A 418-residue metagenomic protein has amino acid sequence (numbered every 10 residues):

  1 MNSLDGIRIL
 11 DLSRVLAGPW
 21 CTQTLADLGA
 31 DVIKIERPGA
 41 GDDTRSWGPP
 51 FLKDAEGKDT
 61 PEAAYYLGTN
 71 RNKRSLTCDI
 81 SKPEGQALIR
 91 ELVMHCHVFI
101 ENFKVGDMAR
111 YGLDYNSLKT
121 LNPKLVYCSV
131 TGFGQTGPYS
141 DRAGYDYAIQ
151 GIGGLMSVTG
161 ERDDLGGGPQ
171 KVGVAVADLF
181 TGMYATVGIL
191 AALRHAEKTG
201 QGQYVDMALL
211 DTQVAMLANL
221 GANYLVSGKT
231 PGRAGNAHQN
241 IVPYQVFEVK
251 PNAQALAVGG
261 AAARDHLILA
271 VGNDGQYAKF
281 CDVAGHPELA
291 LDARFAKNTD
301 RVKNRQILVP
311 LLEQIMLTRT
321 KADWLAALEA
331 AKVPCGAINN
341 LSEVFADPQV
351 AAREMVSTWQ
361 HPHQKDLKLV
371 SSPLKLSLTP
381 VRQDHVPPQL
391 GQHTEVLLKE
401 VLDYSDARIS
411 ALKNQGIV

Functional and structural regions predicted by a protein language model:
M1-G188, A192-K198, Q389, E395-V418: N-terminal helix-loop segment corresponding to the beta1-alpha1 unit of nucleotide/adenylate-binding folds
V32-I35, E329-E343, Y404-I409: Short, well-structured beta-strand/strand-turn elements
G57-K58, Y66, P231-Q239, Q245-V246 (+4 more regions): Short Gly/Pro-enriched turn/cap motifs at secondary-structure boundaries
Q135, L165-A175, E197-Q213, K229-Q239 (+3 more regions): Conserved Rossmann-fold dehydrogenase catalytic segment
D163, G182-Q203, A215-V226, D282-H286: Oxidoreductase and adenylate-handling cofactor-binding alpha/beta cores
P243-A331, C335: Aromatic-enriched alpha-helical interface/lid elements that frame and gate functional surfaces
A296, Q364-A411: Flexible, small-/acidic-enriched active-site or ligand-binding loops
A330-D384: A glycine-rich dinucleotide-binding beta-alpha-beta segment and adjacent secondary-structure elements that constitute
